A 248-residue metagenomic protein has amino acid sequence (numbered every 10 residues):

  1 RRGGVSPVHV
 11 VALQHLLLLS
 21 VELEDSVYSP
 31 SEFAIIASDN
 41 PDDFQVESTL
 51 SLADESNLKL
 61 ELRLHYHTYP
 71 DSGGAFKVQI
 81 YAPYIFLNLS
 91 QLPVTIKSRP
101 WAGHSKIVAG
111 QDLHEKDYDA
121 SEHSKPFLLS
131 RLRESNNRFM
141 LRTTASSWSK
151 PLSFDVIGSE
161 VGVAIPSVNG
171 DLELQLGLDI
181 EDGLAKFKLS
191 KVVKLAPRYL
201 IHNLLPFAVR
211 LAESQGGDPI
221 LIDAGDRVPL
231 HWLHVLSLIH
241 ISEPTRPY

Functional and structural regions predicted by a protein language model:
R2, L23-S56, A145-L176, R246: Structured interaction patches on ligand/partner-binding surfaces of diverse proteins
R2-L13, H114-L132, D226-L236: Exposed aromatic-hydrophobic patches
H15-L19, S135-F139, S237-L238: Exposed beta-strand face motif in extracellular beta-rich ectodomains
L60-P83, G177-R198: Beta-strand-rich domain onsets/edges
I80, F86-S90, I201-L205: Asparagine-centered strand-capping/turn motif at beta-strand->loop junctions
V94-P100, F207-Q215: Short, surface-exposed beta-strand/strand-loop-strand elements in extracellular ectodomains
G103-A109, G217-L221: Surface-exposed loop/edge segments in extracytoplasmic proteins
I239-Y248: Single conserved hydrophobic/aromatic residue that forms the stacking wall/gate of nucleotide- or nucleobase-binding
